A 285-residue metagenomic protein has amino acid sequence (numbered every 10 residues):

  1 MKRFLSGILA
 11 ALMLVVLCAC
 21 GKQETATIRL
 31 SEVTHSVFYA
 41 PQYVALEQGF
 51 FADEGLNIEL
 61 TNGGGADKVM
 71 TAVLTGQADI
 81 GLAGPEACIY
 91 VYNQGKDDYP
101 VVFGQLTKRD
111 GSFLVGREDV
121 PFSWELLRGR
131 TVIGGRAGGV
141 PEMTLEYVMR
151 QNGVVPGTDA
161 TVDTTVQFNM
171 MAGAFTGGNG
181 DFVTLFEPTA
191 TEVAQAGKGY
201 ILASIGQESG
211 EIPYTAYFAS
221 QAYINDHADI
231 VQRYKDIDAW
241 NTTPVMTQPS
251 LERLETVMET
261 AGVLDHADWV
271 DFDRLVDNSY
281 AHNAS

Functional and structural regions predicted by a protein language model:
M1-L9: Positively charged n-region of N-terminal signal peptides that target proteins for export
V16-A19: C-terminal motif of bacterial Sec signal peptides marking the signal peptidase cleavage site
E24-Q167, A174, D181-P188, K198-I205 (+1 more regions): Short, glycine-/small- and polar/acidic-enriched structural segments that line small-molecule recognition paths
F113-V115, A216-A219, Y223-I224: Short glycine- and hydrophobic/aromatic-rich loop-to-beta-strand nucleating segment in the catalytic cores
R130-G135, G177-G180, S220-I224, W240-V245: Second-shell loop/turn segments in exported
V193: Short helix- or helix-capping micro-motifs that position conserved polar/aromatic residues at function-defining sites
N225-D265: Secondary-structure end/capping motifs
E255-S285: Conserved C-terminal helix/tail region of periplasmic/extracytoplasmic solute-binding proteins
